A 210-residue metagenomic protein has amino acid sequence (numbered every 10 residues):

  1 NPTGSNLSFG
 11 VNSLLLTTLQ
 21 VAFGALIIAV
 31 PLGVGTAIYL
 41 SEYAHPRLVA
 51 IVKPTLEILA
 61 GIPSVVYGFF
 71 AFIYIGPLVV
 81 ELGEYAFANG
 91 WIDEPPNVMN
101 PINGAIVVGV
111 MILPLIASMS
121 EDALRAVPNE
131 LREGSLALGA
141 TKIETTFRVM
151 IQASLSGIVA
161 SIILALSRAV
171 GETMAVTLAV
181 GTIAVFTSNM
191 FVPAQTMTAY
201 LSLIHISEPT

Functional and structural regions predicted by a protein language model:
N1-N12, G68-V110, I183: Membrane-interfacial helix termini and adjacent extracytoplasmic/periplasmic loops of multi-pass transporters
S8, N12-Q20, G24, V49-A60 (+1 more regions): Alpha-helical membrane-interface segments at transmembrane helix boundaries
V11-Y39, I162: Transmembrane alpha-helix signature in integral membrane proteins
L32-A71, M119: Cytoplasmic-entry segments and transmembrane alpha-helices of multi-pass inner-membrane transporters
T55-I62, Y74-I75, I106-I116, L166-V170 (+1 more regions): Hydrophobic transmembrane alpha-helices
I58, I62, A117-S120, V127-P128 (+2 more regions): Transmembrane alpha-helices
G157-T198, S202-L203: Non-cytoplasmic
S202-T210: Residue-level detector of conserved catalytic or cofactor/ligand-binding positions in enzyme active sites
